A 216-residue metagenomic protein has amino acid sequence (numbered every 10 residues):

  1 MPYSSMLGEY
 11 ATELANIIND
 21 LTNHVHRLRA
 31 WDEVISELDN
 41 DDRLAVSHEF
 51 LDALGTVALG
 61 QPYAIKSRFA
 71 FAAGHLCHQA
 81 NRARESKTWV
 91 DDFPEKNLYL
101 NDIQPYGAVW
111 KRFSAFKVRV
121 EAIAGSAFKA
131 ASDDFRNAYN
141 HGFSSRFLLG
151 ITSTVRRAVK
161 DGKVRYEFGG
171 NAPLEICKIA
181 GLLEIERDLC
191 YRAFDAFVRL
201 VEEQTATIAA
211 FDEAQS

Functional and structural regions predicted by a protein language model:
M1-A11, A15, P94-S216: Acidic, Ser/Thr/Gly/Pro-rich intrinsically disordered interaction regions
M1-G55: Charged alpha-helical initiation segments
D20, D39-A72, I179-L182, E186-L189 (+2 more regions): Aromatic-enriched hydrophobic runs in primary sequence
H24-L28, R43-R119, S126-K129, D133: Helix-loop junctions and short alpha-helical segments
R29-D32, S36-D39, K66-A80, R84 (+3 more regions): Long, hydrophobic, amphipathic alpha-helical segments used as structural scaffolds
